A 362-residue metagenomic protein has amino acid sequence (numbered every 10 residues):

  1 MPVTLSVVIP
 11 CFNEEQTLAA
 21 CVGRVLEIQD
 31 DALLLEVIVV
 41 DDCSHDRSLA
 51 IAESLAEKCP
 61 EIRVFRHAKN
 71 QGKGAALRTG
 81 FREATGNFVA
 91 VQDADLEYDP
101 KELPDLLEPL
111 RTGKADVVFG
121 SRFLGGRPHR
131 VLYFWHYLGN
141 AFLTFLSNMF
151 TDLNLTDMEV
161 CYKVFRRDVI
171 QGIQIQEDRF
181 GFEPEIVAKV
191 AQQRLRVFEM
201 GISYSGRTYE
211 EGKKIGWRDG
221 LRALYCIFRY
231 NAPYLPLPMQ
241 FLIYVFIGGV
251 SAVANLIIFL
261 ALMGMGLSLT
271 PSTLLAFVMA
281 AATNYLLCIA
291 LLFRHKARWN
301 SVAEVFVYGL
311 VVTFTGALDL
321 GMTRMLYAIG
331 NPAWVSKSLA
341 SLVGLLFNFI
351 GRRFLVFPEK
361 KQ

Functional and structural regions predicted by a protein language model:
M1-P2, D152, I175-V253, M263-G264 (+5 more regions): Hydrophobic helical membrane-anchoring modules
T4-S6, E36, E185: Cell-envelope/extracellular polymer assembly enzymes that use nucleotide-activated donors
Q16-A20, D46-L55: Acidic helix N-cap motif at the loop->helix transition within catalytic regions of sugar-transfer enzymes
G23-L34: Short, acidic, metal-binding catalytic loop of nucleotide-sugar glycosyltransferases
L34-I38, L49-E83: Conserved donor nucleotide-binding strand/loop of the catalytic core
D41-A50, L96: A conserved acidic beta->alpha catalytic loop
H67-E83, F88, P100-F180, R207-K214 (+1 more regions): Acceptor/aglycone-binding surface of glycosyltransferases and processive sugar-polymer synthases
